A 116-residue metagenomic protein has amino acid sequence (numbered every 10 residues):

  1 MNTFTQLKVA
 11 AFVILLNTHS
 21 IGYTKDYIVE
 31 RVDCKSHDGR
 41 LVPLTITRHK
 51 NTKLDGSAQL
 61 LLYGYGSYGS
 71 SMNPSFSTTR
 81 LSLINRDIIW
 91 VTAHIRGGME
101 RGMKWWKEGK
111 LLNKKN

Functional and structural regions predicted by a protein language model:
M1-H19: N-terminal targeting or regulatory segments adjacent to alpha/beta-hydrolase or S9 domains
L16-N116: Cap/lid segment of the alpha/beta-hydrolase catalytic domain
